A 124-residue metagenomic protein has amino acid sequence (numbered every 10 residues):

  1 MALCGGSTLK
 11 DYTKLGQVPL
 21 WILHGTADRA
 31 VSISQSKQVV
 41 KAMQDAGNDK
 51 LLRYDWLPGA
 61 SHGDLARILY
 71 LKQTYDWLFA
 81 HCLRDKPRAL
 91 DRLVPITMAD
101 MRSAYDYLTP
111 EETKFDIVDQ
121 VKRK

Functional and structural regions predicted by a protein language model:
M1, W21-L23, D55: Conserved hydrophobic packing residues within short motifs/helices of P-loop NTPase cores of ABC-family ATPases
M1-S7, Y12: A conserved short beta-strand
T8, R29-A30, A60-D64: Short strand->helix junction
K10-L15, L65-I68: Short glycine-biased active-site loop of nucleotidyltransferases that positions the nucleotide triphosphate and helps
L15-G16, W21-H24, D28: Short beta-strand/loop motif that positions the catalytic acidic residue of the alpha/beta-hydrolase fold
T26-L52: Active-site-adjacent alpha-helix of alpha/beta-hydrolase-fold enzymes
K41, D45-L51, P58-K124: Alpha/beta-hydrolase-fold serine-hydrolase catalytic core, especially in secreted/extracellular enzymes
